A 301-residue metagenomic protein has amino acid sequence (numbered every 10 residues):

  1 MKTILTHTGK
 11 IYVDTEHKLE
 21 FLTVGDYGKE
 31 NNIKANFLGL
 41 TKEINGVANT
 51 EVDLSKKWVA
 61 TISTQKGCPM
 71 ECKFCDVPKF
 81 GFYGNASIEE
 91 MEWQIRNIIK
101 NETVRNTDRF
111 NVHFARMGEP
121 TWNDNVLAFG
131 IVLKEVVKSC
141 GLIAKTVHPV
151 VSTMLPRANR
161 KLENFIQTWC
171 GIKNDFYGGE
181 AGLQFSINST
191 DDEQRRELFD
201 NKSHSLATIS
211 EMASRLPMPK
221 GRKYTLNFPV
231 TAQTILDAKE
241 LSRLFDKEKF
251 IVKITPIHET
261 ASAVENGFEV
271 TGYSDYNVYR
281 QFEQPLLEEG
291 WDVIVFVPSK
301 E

Functional and structural regions predicted by a protein language model:
M1-W58, I62, M70: Flexible, acidic/Gly-rich N-terminal and inter-domain linker regions that tether and position cofactor-handling modules
L54, K79-N111: Conserved alpha-helical substructure of the radical SAM core
V59, P78-A86, M117-P120: Flexible, glycine/proline-enriched loop segments at strand-loop-helix junctions that form or flank small-ligand binding
T61, G84-I88, K202, G272: Flexible, glycine- and charge-enriched loops at secondary-structure boundaries
T61-G81: Local cysteine-cluster metal-coordination motifs and their immediate loop/turn environment, predominantly Fe-S cluster
I99-N111, R116-P285: Conserved AdoMet/S-adenosylmethionine-binding subsite of the radical SAM
V293-E301: Acidic carboxylate-rich catalytic motifs and surrounding loops in phosphoryl-/glycosyl-chemistry enzymes
